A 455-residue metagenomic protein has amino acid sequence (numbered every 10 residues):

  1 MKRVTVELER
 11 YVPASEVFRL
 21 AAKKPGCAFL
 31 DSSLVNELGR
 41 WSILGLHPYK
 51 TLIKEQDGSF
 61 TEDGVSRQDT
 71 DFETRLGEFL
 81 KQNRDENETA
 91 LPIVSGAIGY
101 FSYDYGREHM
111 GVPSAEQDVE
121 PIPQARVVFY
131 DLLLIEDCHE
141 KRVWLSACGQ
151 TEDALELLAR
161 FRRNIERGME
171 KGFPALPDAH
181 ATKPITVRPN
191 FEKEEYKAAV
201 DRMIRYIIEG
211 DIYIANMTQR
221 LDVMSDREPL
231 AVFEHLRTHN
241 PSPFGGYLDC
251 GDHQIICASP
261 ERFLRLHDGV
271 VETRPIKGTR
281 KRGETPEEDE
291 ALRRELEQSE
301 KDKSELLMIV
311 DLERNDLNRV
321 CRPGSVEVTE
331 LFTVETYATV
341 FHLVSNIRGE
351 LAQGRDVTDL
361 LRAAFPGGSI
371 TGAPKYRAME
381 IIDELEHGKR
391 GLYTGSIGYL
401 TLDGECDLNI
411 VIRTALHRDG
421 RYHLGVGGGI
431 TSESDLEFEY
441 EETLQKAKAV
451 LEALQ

Functional and structural regions predicted by a protein language model:
M1-Q455: Extended alpha-helical targeting/anchoring segments, especially N-terminal organellar/secretory targeting helices
